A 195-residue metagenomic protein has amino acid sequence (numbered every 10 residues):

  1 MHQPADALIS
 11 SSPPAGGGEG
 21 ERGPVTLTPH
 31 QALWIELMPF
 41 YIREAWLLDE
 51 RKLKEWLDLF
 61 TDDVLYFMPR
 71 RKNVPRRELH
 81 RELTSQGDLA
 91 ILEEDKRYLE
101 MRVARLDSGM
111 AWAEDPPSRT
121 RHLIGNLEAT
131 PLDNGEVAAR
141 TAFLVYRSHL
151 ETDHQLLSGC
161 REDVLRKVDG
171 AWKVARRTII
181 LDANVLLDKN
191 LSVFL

Functional and structural regions predicted by a protein language model:
M1-A5, N134-R140, S158-N190: Short beta-strand edge/turn micro-motifs at domain boundaries
H2-I9, G23-D62, V74: Short, low-complexity N-terminal intrinsically disordered segments enriched in polar/charged residues
S12-P13: Extended, low-polarity transmembrane helix blocks
G16-E19: Glycine-biased, low-complexity coil/linker segments
E44, W56, L99, A139 (+1 more regions): Hydrophobic pocket/interface hotspot
D62-R140: A solvent-exposed, acidic/Ser-Thr-rich amphipathic alpha-helical stretch
Y146-Q155, V185: Short, cysteine-centered beta-strand-loop-beta hairpins and adjacent loop/turn segments enriched in charged/polar
S192-L195: Short hydrophobic/aromatic patches at helix-to-coil boundaries
